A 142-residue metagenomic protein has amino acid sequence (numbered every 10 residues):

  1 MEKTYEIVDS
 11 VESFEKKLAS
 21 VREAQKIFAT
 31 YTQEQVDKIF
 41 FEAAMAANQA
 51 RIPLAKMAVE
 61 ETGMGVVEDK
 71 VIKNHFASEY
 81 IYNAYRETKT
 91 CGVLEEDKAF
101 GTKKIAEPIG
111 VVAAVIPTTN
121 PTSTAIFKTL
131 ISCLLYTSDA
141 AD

Functional and structural regions predicted by a protein language model:
M1-K103: N-terminal Rossmann-like NAD(P)+-binding subdomain of aldehyde/semialdehyde dehydrogenases
I39-A43, A113-V115, S138: Short glycine-rich or small-residue beta-strand-to-loop segments that form or flank ligand, phosphate, metal/Fe-S
E95-I109, A113-L135: Substrate-binding/gating loop at the entrance of the active-site cleft, primarily in PLP-dependent aminotransferase-like
Y136-D142: Conserved small/polar residues in nucleotide/adenosyl-binding loops
